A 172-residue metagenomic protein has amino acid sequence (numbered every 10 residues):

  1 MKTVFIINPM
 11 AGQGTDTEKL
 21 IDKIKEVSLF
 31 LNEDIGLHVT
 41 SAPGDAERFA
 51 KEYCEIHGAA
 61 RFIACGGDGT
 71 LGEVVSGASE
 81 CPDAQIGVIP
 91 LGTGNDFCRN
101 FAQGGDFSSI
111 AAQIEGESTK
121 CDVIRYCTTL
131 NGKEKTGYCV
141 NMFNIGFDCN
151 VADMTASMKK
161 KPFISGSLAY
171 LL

Functional and structural regions predicted by a protein language model:
M1-F62, G72, S76, S108-A111: ATP/NTP phosphate-donor binding region
P9, C65-G67, I89-L91: Glycine-rich beta-strand-to-loop/alpha-helix junction loops that act as flexible
T15-T17, G69-G72, T93-F97, C149: Short, flexible micro-motifs
H38-V39, A59, I63, G67 (+2 more regions): Short secondary-structure transition/capping motifs
T40, E80-L172: Catalytic core of DAGKc-family lipid kinases
